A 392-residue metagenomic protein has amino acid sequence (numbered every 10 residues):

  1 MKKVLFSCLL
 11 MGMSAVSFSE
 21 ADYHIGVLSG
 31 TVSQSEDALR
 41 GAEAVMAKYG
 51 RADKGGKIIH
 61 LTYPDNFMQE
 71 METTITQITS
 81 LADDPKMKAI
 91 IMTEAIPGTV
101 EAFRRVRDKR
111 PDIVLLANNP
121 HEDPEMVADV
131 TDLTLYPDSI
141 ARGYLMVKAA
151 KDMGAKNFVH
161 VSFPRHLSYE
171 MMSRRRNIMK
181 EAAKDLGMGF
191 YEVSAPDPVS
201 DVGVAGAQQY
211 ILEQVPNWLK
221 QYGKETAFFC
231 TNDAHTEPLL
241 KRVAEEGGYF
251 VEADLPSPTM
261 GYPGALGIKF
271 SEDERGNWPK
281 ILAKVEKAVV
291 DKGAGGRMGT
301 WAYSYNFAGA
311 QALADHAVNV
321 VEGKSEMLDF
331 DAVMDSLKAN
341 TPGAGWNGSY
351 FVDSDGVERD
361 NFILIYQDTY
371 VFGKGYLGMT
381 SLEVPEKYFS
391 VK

Functional and structural regions predicted by a protein language model:
D22-I75, I91-P97: Extracytoplasmic "Venus flytrap"
I25-S29, D84-A95, I113-N118, V159-V161 (+4 more regions): Periplasmic-binding protein-like
A42, S139-E192, A317: An alpha-beta-alpha
E70-K88, R105, A205-K224: Short, well-structured alpha-helical segments in soluble
R105-P137: Flexible loop/hinge segments that line or gate small-molecule binding clefts
D132-H160, Y210-E213, W278-V289, S304-E322: Hydrophobic alpha-helical segments within soluble ligand-binding/sensing domains
A182-F190, E237-E322: Extracellular/periplasmic periplasmic-binding protein-like sensory domains
I281-K392: Hinge/cleft segment of the Venus flytrap/periplasmic-binding protein
